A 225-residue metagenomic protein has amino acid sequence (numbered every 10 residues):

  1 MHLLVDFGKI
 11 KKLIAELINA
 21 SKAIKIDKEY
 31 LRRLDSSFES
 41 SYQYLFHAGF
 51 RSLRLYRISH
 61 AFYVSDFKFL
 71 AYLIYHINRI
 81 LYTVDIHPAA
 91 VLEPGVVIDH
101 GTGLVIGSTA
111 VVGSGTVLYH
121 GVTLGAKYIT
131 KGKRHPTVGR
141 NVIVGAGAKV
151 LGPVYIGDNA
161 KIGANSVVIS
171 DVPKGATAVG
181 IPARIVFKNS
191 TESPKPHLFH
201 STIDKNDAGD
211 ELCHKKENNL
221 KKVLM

Functional and structural regions predicted by a protein language model:
M1-Y82, S193-M225: Terminal amphipathic alpha-helical/low-complexity segments used for targeting or macromolecular assembly
F46, I58, T116, G121 (+3 more regions): Intrinsically disordered, low-complexity regions enriched in small/polar residues
Y82, H87-P88, E93-P94, D99-S108 (+11 more regions): Left-handed beta-helix
G132-L151, Y155, I181-M225: C-terminal segments of enzyme domains that contribute to small-molecule binding surfaces
